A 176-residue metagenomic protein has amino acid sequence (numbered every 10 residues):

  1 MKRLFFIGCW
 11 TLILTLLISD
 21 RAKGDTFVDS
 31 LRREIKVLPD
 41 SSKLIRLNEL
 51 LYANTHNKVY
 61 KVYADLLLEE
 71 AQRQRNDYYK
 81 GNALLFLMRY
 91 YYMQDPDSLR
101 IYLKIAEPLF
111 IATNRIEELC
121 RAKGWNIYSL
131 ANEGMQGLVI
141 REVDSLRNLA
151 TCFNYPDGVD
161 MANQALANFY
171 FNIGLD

Functional and structural regions predicted by a protein language model:
M1-L4: Positively charged n-region of N-terminal signal peptides that target proteins for export
F6, W10, L16, D20-D176: A "functional boundary" signal
